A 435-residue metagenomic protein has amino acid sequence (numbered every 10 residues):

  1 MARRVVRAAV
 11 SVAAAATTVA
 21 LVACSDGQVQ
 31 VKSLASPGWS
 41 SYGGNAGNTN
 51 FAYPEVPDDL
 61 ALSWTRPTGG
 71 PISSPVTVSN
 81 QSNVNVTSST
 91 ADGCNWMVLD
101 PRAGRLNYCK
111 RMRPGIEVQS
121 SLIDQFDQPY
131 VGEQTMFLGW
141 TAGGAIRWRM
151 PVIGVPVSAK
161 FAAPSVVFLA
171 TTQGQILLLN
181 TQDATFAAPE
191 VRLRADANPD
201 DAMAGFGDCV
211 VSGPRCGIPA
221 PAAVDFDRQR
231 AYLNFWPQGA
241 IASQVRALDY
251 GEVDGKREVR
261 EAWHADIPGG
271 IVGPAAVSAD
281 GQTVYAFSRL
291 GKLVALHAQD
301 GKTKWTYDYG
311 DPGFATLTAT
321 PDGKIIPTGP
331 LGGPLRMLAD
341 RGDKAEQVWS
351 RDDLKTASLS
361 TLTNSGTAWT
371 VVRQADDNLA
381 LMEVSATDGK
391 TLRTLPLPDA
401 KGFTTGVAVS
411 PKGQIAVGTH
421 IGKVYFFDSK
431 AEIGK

Functional and structural regions predicted by a protein language model:
M1-A13: Bacterial N-terminal signal peptides that target proteins for export
A20-A23: C-terminal motif of bacterial Sec signal peptides marking the signal peptidase cleavage site
D26-S36, S41-S73, T77-K435: Extracytoplasmic/lumenal domain signature
